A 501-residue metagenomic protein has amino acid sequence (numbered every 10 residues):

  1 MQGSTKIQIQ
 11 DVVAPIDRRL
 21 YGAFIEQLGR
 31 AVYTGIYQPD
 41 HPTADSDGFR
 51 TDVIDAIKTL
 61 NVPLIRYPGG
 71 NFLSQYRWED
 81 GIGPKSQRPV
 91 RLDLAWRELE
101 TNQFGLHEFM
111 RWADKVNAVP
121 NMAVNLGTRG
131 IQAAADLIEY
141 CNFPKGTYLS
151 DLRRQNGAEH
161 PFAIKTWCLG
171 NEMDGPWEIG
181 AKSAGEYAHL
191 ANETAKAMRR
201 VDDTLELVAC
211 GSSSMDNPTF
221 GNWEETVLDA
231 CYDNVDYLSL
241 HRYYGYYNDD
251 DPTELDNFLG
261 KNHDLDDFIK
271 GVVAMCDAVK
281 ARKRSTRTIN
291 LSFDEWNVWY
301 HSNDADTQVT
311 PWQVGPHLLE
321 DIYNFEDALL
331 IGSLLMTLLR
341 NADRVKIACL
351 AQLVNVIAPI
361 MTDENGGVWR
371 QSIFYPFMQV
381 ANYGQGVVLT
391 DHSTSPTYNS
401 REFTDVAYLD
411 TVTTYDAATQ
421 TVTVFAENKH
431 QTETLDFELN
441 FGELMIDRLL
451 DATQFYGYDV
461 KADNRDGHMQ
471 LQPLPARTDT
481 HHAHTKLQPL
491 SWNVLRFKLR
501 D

Functional and structural regions predicted by a protein language model:
M1-W223, L228-Y237, L265-D266, K270-N303 (+1 more regions): Non-catalytic accessory regions flanking glycosidase/transglycosidase catalytic cores in CAZymes
R242-L259: Active-site His/acidic residue clusters
Q308-V309: Acidic/histidine-rich catalytic cores and adjacent linkers of DNA breakage/strand-transfer/modification proteins
